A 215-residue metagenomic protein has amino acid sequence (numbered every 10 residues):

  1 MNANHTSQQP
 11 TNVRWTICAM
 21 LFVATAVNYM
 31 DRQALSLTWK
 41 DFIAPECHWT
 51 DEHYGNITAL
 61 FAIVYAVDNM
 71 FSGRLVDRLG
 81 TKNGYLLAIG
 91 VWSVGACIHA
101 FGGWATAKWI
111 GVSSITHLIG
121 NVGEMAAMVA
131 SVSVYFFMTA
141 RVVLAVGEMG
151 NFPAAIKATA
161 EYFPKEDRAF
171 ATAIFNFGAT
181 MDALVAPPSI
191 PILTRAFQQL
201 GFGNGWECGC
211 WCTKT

Functional and structural regions predicted by a protein language model:
T16-D51, A186: Extracytoplasmic
Y29, Q33, V129, S133 (+2 more regions): Small-residue-rich segments within alpha-helical transmembrane domains of MFS-like 12-TM solute carriers
A59-R74: Central cavity-lining transmembrane alpha-helices of secondary-active solute carriers, predominantly the Major
G73-R74, R78, I192: Membrane-interface helix termini in secondary transporters
D77-I89: Cytoplasmic membrane-interface "Motif A"-like loop-to-helix N-cap segments of 12-TM Major Facilitator Superfamily
G90-A130: C-terminal ends and interior cores of transmembrane alpha-helices in multi-pass membrane transporters/permeases
F136, A140-G178: Cytoplasmic helix-loop-helix junction between adjacent transmembrane helices in 12-TM secondary transporters
F175-T215: Helix-loop-helix hairpin linking two adjacent transmembrane segments in secondary transporters
